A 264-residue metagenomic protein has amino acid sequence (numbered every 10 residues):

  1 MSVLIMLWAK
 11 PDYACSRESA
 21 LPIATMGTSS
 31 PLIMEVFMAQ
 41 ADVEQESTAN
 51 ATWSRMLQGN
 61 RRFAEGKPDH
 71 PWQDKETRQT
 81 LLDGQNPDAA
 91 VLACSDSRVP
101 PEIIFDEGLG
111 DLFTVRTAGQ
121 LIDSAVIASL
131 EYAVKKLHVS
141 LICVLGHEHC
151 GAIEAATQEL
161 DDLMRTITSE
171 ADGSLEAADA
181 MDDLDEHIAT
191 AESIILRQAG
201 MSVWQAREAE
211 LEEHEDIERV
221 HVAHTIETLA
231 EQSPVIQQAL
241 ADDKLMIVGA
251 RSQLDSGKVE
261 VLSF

Functional and structural regions predicted by a protein language model:
L21-F37: Short, Lys/Arg-enriched N-terminal segments with co-localized hydrophobic residues within the first ~10-30 amino acids
V36-G84, L109-G110, G119-V139, G151-F264: Divalent-metal-activated hydrolytic enzyme cores
A89, R98-V115: Catalytic core of membrane glycerolipid acyltransferases/transacylases, capturing the structured, soluble-facing
A93-V99, A118-L121, H147-C150: Short glycine-enriched loops at secondary-structure junctions
V144: Conserved functional hotspot residues or short segments at active or partner-binding sites across diverse domains
